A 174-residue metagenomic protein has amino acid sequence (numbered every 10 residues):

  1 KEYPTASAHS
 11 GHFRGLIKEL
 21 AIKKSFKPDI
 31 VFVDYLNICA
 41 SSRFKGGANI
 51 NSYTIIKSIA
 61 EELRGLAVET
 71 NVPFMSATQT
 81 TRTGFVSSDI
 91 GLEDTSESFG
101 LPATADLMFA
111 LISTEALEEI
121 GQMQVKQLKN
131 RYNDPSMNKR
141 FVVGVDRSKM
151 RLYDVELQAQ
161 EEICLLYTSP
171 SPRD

Functional and structural regions predicted by a protein language model:
K1-S7: Conserved P-loop NTPase mechanochemical-coupling segment
S7-V31, K45-G47, E62-T70, R82-S169: C-terminal regions of RecA-like/P-loop NTPase motor modules
Y35: Walker B catalytic acidic pair
I38: Residues immediately C-terminal
G47-A60: A short alpha/beta connector and helix-capping loop motif
P73-T78: Structural recognition of the conserved hydrophobic beta-strand(s) that form the central parallel beta-sheet of P-loop
P170-D174: A short, hydrophobic C-terminal helix/tail in secreted or cell-surface proteins
